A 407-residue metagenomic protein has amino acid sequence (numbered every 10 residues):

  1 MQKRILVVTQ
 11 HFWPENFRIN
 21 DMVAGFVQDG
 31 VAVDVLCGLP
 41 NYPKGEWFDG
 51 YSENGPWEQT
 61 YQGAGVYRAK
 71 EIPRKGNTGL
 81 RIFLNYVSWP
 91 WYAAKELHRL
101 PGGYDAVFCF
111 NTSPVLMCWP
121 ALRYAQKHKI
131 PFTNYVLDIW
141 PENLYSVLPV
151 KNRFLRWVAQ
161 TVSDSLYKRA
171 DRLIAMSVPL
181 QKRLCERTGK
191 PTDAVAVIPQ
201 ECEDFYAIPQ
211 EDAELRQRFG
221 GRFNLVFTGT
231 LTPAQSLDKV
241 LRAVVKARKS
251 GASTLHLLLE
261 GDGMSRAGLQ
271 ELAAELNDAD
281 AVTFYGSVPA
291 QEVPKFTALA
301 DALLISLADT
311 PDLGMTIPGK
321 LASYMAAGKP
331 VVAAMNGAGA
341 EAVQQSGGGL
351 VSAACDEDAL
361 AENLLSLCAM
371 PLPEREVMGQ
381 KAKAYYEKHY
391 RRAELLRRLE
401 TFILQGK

Functional and structural regions predicted by a protein language model:
M1-Q59: N-terminal subdomain of nucleotide-sugar transferases
L39, P179, I198-E201: Carbohydrate-associated surface elements
L116, R123-K127, R153-L173: Membrane-proximal helix-turn-helix segments that form the acceptor-binding/catalytic region of lipid-linked
R216-Q235, L241-V244: Conserved donor-binding/catalytic core segment of Leloir-type glycosyltransferases
E260, A267-P294: Nucleotide-activated donor-binding/catalytic signature segment of Leloir-type glycosyltransferases, i.e., the conserved
A302-I305, S323-A334: Short hydrophobic beta-strand element within catalytic cores of glycosyltransferases and related nucleotide-activated
A340-S366, P373: Change "using UDP/GDP/dTDP sugars" to "using nucleotide sugars
S366, P373-K388: A short, well-ordered alpha-helix in the C-terminal region of glycosyltransferases
